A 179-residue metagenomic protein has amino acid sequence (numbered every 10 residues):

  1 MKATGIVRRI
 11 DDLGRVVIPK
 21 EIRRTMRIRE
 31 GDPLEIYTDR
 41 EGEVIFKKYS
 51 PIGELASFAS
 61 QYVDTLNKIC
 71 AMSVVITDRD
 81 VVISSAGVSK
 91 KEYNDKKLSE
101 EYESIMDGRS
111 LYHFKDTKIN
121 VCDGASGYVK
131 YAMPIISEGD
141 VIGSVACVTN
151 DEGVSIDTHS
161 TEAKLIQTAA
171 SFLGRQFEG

Functional and structural regions predicted by a protein language model:
A3-T4, K68-A71, G127-V129: Short, small/polar residue-rich loop motifs at catalytic or cofactor-binding pockets
V7-S84: Intrinsically disordered, low-complexity terminal regulatory regions
G42, I135-C147: Short hydrophobic/glycine-rich mini-motifs in sensory/regulatory modules that couple input to downstream signaling
K47-Q61, G108-D116, A169-S171: Short, positively charged
A56-T65, L98-E103, V148-G179: Juxtadomain coupling helices with adjacent low-complexity linkers
V63-G124: Structured interaction and signal-relay segments at domain junctions
S85-K90, V145-E152: Short beta->alpha transition motifs characteristic of CBS
G124-I136: A short beta-strand signature within small-molecule sensing/ligand-binding domains used in signal transduction
